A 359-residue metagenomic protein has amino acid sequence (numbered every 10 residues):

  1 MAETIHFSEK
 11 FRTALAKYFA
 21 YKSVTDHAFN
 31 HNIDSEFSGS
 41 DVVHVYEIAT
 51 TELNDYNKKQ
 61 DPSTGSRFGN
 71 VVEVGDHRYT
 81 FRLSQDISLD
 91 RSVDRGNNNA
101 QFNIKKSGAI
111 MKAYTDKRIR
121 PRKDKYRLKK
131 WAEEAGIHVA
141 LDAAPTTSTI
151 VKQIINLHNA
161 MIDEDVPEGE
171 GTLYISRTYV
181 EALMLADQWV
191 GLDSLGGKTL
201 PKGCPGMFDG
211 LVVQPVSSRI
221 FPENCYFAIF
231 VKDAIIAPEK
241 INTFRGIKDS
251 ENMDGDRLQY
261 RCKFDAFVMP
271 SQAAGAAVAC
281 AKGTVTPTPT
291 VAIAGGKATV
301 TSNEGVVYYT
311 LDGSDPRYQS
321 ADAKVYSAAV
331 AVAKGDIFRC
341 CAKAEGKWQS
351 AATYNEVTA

Functional and structural regions predicted by a protein language model:
M1-T80: N-terminal "assembly arms/tails" that initiate or stabilize quaternary assembly in self-assembling proteins
A2-I5, L15, N32, E36-D41 (+5 more regions): Signature of extracytoplasmic/envelope-associated structural regions
G39, H44, M161-G246: Extended oligomerization regions of viral-like shell subunits
L53-Y56, R91-S92, A182-L185, M269: Short helix/loop capping segments that flank catalytic or ligand/cofactor-binding pockets
N70-G108: Long, hydrophobic/aromatic-enriched structural stretches that serve as scaffold segments
D94-E164, A279-K282, D336, A359: Alpha-helical scaffold segments that mediate packing/assembly in large oligomeric complexes
N242, G246-T288: Extended, compositionally biased alpha-helical segments that mediate assembly or anchoring
A281-A359: Short, compositionally stereotyped local motifs that mark structural "simplifiers"
